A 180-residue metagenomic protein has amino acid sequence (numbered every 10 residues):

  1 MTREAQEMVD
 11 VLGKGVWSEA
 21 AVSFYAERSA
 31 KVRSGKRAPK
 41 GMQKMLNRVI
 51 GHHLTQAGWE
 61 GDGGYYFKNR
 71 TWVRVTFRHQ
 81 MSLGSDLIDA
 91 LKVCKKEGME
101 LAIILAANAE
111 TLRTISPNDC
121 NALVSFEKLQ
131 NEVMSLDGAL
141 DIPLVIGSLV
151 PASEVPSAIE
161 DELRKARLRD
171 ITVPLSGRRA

Functional and structural regions predicted by a protein language model:
M1-K68: Acidic-basic catalytic patches of nuclease active cores, encompassing PD-(D/E)XK and other metal-cofactor nuclease
M1-V16, A109, A122-A180: Non-catalytic C-terminal interaction segments of nucleic acid-processing enzymes
M45-G63, I115-L144: The feature marks the mature, well-folded catalytic cores of soluble enzymes
Y66-H79: Conserved catalytic cores of phosphodiester-cleaving nucleases, focusing on short active-site segments
T71, G98-L105, I142-V145: Hydrophobic beta-strand segments of well-ordered beta-sheets in folded domains
F77-D137: Catalytic cores of nucleic-acid endonucleases
